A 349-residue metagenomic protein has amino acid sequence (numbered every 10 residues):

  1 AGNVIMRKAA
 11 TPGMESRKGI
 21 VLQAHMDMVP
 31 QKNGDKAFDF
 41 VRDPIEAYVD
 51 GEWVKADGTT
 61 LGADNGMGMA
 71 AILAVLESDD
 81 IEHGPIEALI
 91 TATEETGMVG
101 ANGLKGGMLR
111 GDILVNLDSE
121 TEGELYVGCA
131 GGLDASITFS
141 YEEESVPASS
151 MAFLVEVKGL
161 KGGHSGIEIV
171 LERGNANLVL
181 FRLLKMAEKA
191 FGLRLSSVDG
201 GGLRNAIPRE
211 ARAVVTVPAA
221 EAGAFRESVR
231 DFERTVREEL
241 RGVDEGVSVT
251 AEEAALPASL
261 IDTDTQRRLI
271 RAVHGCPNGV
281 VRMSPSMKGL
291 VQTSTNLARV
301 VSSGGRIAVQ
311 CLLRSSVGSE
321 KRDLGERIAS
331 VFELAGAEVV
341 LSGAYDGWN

Functional and structural regions predicted by a protein language model:
A1-K18: A non-catalytic alpha/beta surface segment that caps or lines the substrate-entry region of metallo-dependent hydrolase
V4, E52-V54, G305-V309: Hydrophobic residues embedded in beta-strands of well-ordered beta-sheets
V4-R7, I90-L104, L203-N205, W348-N349: Beta-rich nucleic-acid/ligand-interaction surfaces
I5, V21-Q23, E87, D134-T138 (+4 more regions): Beta-strand secondary-structure signal
M14-P85, I90-T96, A101-D112, D134 (+4 more regions): Active-site metal-coordination/substrate-binding segment of hydrolases, especially metallo-dependent peptidases
T59-A63, I167-L171, G202: Alpha-helix capping and helix-loop boundary segments enriched in small/acidic/polar residues
G84-A176, E188: Fold-level recognition of mixed alpha/beta catalytic cores in primary-metabolism enzymes, strongest
N177-N349: Metal-dependent amide/peptide-bond hydrolase catalytic core, centered on the "pita-bread" metallohydrolase fold
